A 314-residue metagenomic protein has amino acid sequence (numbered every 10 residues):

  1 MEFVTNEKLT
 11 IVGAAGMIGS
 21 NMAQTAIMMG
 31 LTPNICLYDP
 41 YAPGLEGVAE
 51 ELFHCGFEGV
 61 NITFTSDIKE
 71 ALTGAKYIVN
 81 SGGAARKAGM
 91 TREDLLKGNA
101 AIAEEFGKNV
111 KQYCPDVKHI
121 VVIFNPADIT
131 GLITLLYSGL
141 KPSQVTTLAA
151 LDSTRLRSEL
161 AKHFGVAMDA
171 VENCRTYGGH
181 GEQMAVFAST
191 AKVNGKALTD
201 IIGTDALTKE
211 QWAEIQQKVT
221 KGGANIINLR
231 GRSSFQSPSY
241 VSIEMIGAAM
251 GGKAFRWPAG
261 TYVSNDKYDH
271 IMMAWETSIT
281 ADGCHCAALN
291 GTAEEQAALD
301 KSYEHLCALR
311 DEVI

Functional and structural regions predicted by a protein language model:
N6, L31-A75, A84, D311-E312: Conserved N-terminal Rossmann-fold NAD(P) cofactor-binding segment
I11-V12, L37: Hydrophobic Val/Ile/Leu positions in short beta-strands of Rossmann-like dinucleotide-binding domains
A15: Conserved glycine-rich cofactor-binding loop
G19-S20: N-terminal Rossmann-fold NAD(P) dinucleotide-binding loop
M28-N34, G139-P142: Conserved S-adenosyl-L-methionine
C55-H119: Rossmann-like NAD(P)-binding element
T91-E159: Rossmann-like NAD(P)(H) cofactor-binding subdomain of soluble oxidoreductases
S138-S143, S153-I314: C-terminal substrate-binding/catalytic lobe of Rossmann-fold NAD(P)-dependent dehydrogenases
